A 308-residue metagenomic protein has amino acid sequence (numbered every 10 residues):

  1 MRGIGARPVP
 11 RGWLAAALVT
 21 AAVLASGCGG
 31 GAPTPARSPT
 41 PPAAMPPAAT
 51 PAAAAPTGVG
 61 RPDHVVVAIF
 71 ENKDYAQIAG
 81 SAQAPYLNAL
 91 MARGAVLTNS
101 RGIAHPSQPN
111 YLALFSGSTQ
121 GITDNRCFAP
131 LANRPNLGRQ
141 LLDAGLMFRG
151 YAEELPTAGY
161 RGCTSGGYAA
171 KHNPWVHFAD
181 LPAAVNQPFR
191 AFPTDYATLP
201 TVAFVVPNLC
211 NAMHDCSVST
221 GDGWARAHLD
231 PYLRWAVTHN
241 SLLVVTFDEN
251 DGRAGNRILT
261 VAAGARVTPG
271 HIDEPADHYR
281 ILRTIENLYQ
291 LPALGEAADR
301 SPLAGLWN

Functional and structural regions predicted by a protein language model:
R2-A17: Bacterial N-terminal signal peptides that target proteins for export
L24-G27: C-terminal motif of bacterial Sec signal peptides marking the signal peptidase cleavage site
G29-A32: Bacterial signal peptide processing site
P35-P51: Extracellular mucin-like PTS domains
P46-N308: Flexible, surface-exposed loop/gating regions in the mature catalytic domains of secreted/periplasmic hydrolases
